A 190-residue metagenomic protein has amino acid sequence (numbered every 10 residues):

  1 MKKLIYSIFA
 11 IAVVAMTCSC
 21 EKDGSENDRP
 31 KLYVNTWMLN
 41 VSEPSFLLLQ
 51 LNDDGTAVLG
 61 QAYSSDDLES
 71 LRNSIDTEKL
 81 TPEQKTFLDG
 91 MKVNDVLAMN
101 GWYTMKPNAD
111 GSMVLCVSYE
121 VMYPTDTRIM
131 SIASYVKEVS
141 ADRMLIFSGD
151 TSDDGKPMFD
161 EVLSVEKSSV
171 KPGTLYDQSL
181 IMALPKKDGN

Functional and structural regions predicted by a protein language model:
K2-A10: Sec-dependent signal peptide recognition, specifically the positively charged N-region followed immediately by
L4, V14-M38, F159-N190: Bacterial Sec-dependent N-terminal signal peptides
A12-T17, L59, Y135: Short stretches within intrinsically disordered, low-complexity N-terminal or propeptide regions
K22-L68: N-terminal export/targeting and maturation segments
V41-F46, A62-T151: Contiguous, well-ordered beta-strand patches that form the walls/edges of small beta-barrel/beta-sandwich domains
F46-L48, L71, L180-K186: Flexible low-complexity loop/turn motifs enriched in small/helix-breaking residues
N52-T56, K137-V139, K167-S169: A short, sequence-level motif marking secondary-structure junctions
G155: Acidic metal-coordinating catalytic centers involved in nucleic-acid phosphodiester chemistry
